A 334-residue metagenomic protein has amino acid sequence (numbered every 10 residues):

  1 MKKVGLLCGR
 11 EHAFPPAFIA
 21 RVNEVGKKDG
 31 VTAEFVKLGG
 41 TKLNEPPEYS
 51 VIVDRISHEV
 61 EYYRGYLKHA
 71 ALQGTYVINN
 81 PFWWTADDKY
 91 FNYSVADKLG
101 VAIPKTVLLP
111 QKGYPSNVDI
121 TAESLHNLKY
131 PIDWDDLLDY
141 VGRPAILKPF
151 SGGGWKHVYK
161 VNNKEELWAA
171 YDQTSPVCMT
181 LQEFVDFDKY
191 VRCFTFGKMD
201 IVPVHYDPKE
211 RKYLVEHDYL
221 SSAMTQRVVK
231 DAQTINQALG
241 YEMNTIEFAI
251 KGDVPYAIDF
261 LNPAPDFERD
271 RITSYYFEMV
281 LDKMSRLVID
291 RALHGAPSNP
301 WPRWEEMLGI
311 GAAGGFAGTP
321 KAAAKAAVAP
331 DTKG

Functional and structural regions predicted by a protein language model:
M1-I78, F82-D87, F91, D331-K333: ATP-binding N-terminal substructure of ATP-dependent carboxylate-amine bond-forming enzymes
K2-C8, H12, A71-G74, F82-V191 (+3 more regions): Active-site nucleotide/adenylate-binding loops and adjacent lid/helix of ATP-dependent enzymes
K27-D29, G100-A102, S175, A238-Y241: Short secondary-structure junctions
A33-F35, N79, K105-L108, T245: A structural preference for short, hydrophobic beta-strand core positions in alpha/beta folds
T174-C178, F184-V215, V229-T245, A249-Y256 (+1 more regions): Phosphate-binding core of ATP-grasp and ATP-grasp-like enzymes
R211-Y256, M279-P297, W301-K321, K333: A long amphipathic alpha-helix within ATP-dependent nucleotide-binding catalytic cores
D266-D282: Short, flexible active-site recognition loops that position polar ligands and cofactors
A324-G334: Long, low-complexity, intrinsically disordered segments
